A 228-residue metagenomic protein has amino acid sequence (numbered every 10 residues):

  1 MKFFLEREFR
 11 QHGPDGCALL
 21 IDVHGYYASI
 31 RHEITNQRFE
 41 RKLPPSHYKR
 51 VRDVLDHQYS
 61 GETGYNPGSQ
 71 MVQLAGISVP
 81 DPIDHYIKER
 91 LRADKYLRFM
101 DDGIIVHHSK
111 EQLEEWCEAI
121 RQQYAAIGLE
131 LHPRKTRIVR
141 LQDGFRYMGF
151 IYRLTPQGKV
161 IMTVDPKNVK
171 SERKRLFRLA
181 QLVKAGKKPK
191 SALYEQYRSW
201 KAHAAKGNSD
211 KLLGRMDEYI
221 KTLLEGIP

Functional and structural regions predicted by a protein language model:
F3-M100, I105-A119, Q123, L129 (+4 more regions): Conserved polymerase palm-domain catalytic core
I21, H57-G61, N66, H85 (+2 more regions): Right-hand nucleic-acid polymerase module
